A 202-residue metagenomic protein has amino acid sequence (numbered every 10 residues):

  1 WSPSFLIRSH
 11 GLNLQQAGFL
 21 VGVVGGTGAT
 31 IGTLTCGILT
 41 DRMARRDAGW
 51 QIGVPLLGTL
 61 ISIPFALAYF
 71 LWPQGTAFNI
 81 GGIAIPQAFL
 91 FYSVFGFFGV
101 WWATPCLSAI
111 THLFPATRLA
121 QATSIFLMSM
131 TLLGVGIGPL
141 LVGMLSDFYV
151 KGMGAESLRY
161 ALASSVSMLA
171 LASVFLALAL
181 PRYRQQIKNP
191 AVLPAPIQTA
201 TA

Functional and structural regions predicted by a protein language model:
W1-L34, A66, F70-P73, F95-L107 (+2 more regions): Extracytoplasmic gate region of multi-pass secondary transporters
N13-Q16, W50-G53, M144-L169: A membrane-interface helix-boundary motif in multi-pass transporters
L14-G18, A116-F126: Loop-to-transmembrane helix entry/capping segments in MFS-fold secondary transporters and related SLC/MFSD carriers
G32-A48, S146-D147: Helix-to-loop junctions at the C-terminal end of transmembrane segments in multipass secondary transporters
A44-R46, I110-L119, V150: Paired intracellular helix-loop junctions of major facilitator superfamily
R45-A48, I80, A84, A179-A202: Intrinsic disorder in cytosolic terminal tails and internal cytosolic loops of multi-pass membrane transporters
A48-C106: C-terminal transmembrane helical hairpin of 12-TM major facilitator-type secondary transporters
F65-Q74, A163-P196: Multi-pass alpha-helical transporter architecture, strongest for 12-TM Major Facilitator/SLC carriers used
